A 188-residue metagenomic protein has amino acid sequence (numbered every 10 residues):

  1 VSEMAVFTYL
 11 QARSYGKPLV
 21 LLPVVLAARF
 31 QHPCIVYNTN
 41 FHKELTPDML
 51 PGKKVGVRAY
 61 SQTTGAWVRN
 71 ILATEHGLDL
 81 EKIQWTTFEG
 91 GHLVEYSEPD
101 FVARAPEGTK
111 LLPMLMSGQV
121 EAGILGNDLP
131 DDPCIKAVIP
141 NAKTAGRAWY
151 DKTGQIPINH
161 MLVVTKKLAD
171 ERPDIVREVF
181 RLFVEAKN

Functional and structural regions predicted by a protein language model:
V1, L45, I83-S117: Short helix-initiation/N-cap motifs at beta->coil->alpha
V1-E81, W85-H92: Short, glycine-/small- and polar/acidic-enriched structural segments that line small-molecule recognition paths
A12-Y15, E95-Y96, L129-C134: Short loop/helix-cap segments at secondary-structure boundaries that form the rim of catalytic
D100-N188: Pocket-lining segment of extracytoplasmic ligand-binding domains
